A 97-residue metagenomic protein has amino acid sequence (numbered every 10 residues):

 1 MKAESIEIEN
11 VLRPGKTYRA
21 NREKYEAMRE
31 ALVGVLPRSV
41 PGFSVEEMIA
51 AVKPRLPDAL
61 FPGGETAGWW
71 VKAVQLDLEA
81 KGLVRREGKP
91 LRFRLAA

Functional and structural regions predicted by a protein language model:
M1-G34: Long, low-complexity, charged/polar intrinsically disordered regions in eukaryotic proteins
A31-V35, A51, R55: A general alpha-helix detector
L36-E46: Short capping segments at the starts of secondary-structure elements
S44-K53, L78: A short acidic, leucine-rich amphipathic alpha-helix
K53-V71: Short, positively charged loop/turn segments that connect secondary-structure elements
E79-G88: A short, conserved structural fragment
K89-A97: Short, cationic-aromatic polyanion-contact patches
